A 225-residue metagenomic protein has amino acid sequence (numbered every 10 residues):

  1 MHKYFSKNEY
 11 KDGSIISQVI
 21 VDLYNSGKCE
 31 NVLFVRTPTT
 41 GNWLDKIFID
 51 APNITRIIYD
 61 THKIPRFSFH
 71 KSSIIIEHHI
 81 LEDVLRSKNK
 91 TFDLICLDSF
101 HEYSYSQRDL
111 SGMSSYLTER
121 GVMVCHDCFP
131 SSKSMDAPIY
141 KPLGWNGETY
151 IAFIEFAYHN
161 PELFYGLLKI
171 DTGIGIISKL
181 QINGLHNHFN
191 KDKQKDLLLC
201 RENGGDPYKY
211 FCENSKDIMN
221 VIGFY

Functional and structural regions predicted by a protein language model:
M1-C96, F100-Y225: A short alpha-helical cap/connector motif
